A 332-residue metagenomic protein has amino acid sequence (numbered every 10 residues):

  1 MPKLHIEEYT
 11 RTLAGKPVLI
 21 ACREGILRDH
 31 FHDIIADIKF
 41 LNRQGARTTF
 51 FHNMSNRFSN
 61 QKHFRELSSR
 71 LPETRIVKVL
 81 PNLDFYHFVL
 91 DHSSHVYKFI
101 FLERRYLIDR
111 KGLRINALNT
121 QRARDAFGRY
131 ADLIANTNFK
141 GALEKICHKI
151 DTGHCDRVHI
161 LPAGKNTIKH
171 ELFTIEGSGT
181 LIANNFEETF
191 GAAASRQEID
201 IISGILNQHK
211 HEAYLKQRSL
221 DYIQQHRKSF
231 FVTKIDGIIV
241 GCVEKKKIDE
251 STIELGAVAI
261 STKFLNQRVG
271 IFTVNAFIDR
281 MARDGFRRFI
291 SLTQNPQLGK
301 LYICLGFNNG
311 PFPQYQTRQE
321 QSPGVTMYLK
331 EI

Functional and structural regions predicted by a protein language model:
M1-A213, D221-Y222, K245: C-terminal catalytic "cap/lid" subdomain
Q197-I201, E250, P296-Q297: Short alpha-helical
Y214-S261: A conserved beta-strand-loop-helix scaffold within acyl/acetyltransferase catalytic domains
C242, I271, G310-F312: Residue-level detector of high-confidence beta-strand sites
I260, N266-D279: Conserved acetyl-CoA-binding loop-helix of GNAT-fold acetyltransferases
G270, V274, N295-L298, Y315-Q321: Short glycine/proline-centered loop/turn elements that form peptide/ligand docking sites
M281-Q294: Conserved GNAT acetyl-CoA-binding A-motif
I290-L292, I303, N308-T326: Conserved catalytic-core motifs of GNAT/GCN5-like acyltransferases
